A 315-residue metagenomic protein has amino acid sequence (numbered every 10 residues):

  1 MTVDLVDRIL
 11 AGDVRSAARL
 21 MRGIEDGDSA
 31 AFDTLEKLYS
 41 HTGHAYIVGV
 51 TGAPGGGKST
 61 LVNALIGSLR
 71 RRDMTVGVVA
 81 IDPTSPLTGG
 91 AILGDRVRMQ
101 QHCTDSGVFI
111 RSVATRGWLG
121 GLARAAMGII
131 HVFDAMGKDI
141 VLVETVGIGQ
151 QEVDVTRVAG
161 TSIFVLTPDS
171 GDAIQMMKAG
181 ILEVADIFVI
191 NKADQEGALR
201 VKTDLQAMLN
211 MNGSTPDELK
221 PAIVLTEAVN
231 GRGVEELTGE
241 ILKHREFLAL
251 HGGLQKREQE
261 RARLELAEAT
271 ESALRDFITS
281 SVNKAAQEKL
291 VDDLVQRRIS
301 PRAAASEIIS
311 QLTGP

Functional and structural regions predicted by a protein language model:
V3-V48, G56, V62-Q151, V155-A173: Nucleotide-state-sensitive switch-loop elements of NTP-binding domains
L5-D7, V113, V189-I190, A222-E227 (+2 more regions): Short hinge/gating elements
V14, S29, G43, M74 (+10 more regions): Non-catalytic alpha-helical coupling and interface elements of nucleotide-dependent molecular machines and regulators
A53: P-loop (Walker A) phosphate-binding loop of NTP-binding proteins
I92, I129, D154, V158 (+5 more regions): Alpha-helical scaffold elements adjacent to nucleotide-binding pockets in ATP/GTP-utilizing enzyme cores
V155, P168-E196: Flexible active-site lid/hinge loop adjacent to a nucleotide/diphosphate and Mg2+-phosphate binding pocket
I187, A193-F247: Canonical P-loop GTPase G-domain recognition
L225, E236-T313: Long, well-ordered amphipathic alpha-helical subdomains in the mid-to-C-terminal portions of large enzyme subunits
